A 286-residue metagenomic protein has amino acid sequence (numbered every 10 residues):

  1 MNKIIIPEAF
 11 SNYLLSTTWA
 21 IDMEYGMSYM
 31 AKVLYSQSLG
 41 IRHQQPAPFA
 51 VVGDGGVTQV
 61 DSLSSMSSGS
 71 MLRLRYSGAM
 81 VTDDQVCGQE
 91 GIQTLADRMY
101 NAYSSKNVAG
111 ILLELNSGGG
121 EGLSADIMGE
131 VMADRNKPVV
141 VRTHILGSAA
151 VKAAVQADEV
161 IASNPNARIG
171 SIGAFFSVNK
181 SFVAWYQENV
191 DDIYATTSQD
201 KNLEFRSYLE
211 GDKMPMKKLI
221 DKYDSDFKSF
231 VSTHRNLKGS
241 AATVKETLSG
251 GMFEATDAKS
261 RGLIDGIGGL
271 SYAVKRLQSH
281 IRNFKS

Functional and structural regions predicted by a protein language model:
M1-K137, V151-H234, H280-S286: Small-residue-centered hinge/linker elements
L112, V141, I267-G268: A generic structural-conservation signal
L113, K245-E246: Beta-strand segments within the central parallel beta-sheet cores of soluble alpha/beta enzyme folds
G119-G120, L146, D265: Glycine-/small-residue-rich active-site loops that bind phosphorylated ligands and cofactors
V141-S148, E246-G251: Glycine-rich beta-to-alpha transition loops that act as phosphate-gripper elements at the mouths of alpha/beta enzyme
L146, S163-A167, G269-L270: Beta->alpha turn/N-cap motifs
A150-V151, A255: Short, hydrophobic alpha-helical packing/hinge segments within bilobed ligand-binding/sensory domains
K217-K245, M252-K259, I264-S286: C-terminal long alpha-helix characteristic of the crotonase
